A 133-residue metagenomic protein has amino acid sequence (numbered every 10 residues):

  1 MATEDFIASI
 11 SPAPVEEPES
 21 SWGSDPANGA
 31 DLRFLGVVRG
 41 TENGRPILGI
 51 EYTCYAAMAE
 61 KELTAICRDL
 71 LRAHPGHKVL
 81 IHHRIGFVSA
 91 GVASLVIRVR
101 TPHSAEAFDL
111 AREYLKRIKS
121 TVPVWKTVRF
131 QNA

Functional and structural regions predicted by a protein language model:
M1-L95, R100-A133: N-terminal, polar/charged subdomain of small-to-medium soluble alpha/beta proteins
